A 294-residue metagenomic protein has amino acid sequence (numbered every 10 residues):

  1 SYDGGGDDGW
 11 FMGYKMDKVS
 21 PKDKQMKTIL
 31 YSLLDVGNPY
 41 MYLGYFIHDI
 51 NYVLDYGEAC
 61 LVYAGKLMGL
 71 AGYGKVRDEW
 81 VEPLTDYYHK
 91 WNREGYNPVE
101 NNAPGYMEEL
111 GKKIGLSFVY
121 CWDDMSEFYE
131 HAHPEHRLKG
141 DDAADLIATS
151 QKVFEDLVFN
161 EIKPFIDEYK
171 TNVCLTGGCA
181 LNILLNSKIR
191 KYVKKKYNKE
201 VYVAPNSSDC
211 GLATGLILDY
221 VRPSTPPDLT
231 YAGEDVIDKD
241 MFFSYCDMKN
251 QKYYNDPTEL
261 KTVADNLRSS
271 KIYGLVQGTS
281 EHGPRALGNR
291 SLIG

Functional and structural regions predicted by a protein language model:
S1-W91, Y96, L181-N182, N186-G294: Flexible beta->alpha loop and helix N-cap segments adjacent to enzyme active/binding sites
Y2-G5, L116-S126, T176-C179: Phosphate-binding glycine-rich loops and adjacent basic patches that engage nucleotide phosphates, nucleic-acid
I29-L33, H136, G140, A144 (+5 more regions): Hydrophobic alpha-helical scaffolding
E58-T171, L184-Y192, K196, T225: A contiguous, well-structured pocket-lining segment that forms one wall/lid of small-molecule binding clefts in soluble
Y169-G178, G274: Short glycine-rich phosphate-binding loop at a beta-alpha junction
